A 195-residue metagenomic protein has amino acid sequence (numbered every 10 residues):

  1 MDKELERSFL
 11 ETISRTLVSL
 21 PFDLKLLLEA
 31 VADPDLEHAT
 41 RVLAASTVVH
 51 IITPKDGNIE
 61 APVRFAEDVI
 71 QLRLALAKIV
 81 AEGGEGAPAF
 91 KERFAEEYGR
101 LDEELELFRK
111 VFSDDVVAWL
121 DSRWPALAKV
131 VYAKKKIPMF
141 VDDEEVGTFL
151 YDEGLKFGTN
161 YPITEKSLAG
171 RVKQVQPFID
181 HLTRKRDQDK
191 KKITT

Functional and structural regions predicted by a protein language model:
M1-P21: Polybasic, low-complexity association/targeting segments
V18, K25, V49, I70 (+1 more regions): Generic structural signal for well-ordered, non-transmembrane alpha-helical segments in soluble/cytosolic regions
D23, A39-A44, D68-Q71: Residue-level detector of well-ordered alpha-helical segments, enriched for hydrophobic/aromatic packing positions
L24-P34: Alpha-helical phosphate/pyrophosphate-handling elements in metalloenzyme active cores
A32-P54: Transmembrane alpha-helical segments and their cytosolic interface motifs in multi-pass membrane proteins
T53-E67: Short hydrophobic membrane-inserting alpha-helices and related fusion/pore-forming segments
V63-F94: Membrane-interface alpha-helices
G99-T195: Intrinsically disordered, low-complexity, charge-dense segments enriched in Lys/Arg and Glu/Asp interspersed
